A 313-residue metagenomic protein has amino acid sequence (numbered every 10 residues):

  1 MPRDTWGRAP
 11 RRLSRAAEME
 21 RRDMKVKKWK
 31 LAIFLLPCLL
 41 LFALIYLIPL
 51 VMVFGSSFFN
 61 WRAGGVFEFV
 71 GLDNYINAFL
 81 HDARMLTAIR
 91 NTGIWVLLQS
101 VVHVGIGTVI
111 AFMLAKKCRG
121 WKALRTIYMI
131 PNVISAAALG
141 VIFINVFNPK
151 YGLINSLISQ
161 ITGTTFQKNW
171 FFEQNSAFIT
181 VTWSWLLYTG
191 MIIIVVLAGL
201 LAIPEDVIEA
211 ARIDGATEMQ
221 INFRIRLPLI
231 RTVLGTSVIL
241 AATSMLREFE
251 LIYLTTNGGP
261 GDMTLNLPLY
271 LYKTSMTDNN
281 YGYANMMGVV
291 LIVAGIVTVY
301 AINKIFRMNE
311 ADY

Functional and structural regions predicted by a protein language model:
P2-V26: Short, Lys/Arg-rich, polar N-terminal cytosolic tail immediately upstream of the first transmembrane signal-anchor
K27-Y313: A structural signal for multi-pass alpha-helical bundles of membrane permease subunits that mediate small-molecule
